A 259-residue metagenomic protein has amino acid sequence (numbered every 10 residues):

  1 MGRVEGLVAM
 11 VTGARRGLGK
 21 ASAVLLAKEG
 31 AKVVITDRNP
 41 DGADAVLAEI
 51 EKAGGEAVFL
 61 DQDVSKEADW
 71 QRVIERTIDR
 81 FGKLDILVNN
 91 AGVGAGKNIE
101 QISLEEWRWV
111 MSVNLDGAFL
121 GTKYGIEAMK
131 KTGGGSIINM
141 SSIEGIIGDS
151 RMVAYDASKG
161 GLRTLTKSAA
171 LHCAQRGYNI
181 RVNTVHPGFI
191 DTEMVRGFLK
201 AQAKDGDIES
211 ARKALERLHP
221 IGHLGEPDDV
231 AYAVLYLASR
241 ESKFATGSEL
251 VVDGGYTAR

Functional and structural regions predicted by a protein language model:
R15-R16: Conserved glycine-rich cofactor-binding loop
N98-I99, E106-M111, L215: Substrate-binding pocket helix/loop in short-chain dehydrogenase/reductase
E100, I147, V234-L235, T246-R259: Short C-terminal tail/terminal secondary-structure segment of NAD(P)H-dependent dehydrogenase/reductase domains
T122, S158, T166: Active-site helix of classical SDR
E127, L171-Q175, K243: Alpha-helical segment proximal to the catalytic Tyr-Lys
S142: Residue(s) in the substrate-gating loop at a strand-loop-helix junction that position the organic substrate next
A174, N179-R181, A245-G247: Short, small/polar-rich loop/turn modules that mediate ligand/substrate recognition or access, typified
